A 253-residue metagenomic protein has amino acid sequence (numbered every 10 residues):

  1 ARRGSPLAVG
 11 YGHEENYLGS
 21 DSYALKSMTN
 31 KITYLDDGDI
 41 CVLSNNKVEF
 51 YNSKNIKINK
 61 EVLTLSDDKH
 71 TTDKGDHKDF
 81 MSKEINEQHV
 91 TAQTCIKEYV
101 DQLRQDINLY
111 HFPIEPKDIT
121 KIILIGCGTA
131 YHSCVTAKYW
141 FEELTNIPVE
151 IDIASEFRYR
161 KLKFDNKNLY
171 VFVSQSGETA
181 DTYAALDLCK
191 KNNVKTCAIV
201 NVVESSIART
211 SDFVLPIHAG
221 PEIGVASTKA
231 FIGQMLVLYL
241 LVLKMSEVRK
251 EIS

Functional and structural regions predicted by a protein language model:
A1-P116, A130, Y139, E143-T145 (+2 more regions): N-terminal segments that mediate ammonia production and transfer in glutamine-dependent amidotransferase systems
K117-E251: Glycine-rich phosphate-binding loops that contact phosphosugars or nucleotide phosphates
